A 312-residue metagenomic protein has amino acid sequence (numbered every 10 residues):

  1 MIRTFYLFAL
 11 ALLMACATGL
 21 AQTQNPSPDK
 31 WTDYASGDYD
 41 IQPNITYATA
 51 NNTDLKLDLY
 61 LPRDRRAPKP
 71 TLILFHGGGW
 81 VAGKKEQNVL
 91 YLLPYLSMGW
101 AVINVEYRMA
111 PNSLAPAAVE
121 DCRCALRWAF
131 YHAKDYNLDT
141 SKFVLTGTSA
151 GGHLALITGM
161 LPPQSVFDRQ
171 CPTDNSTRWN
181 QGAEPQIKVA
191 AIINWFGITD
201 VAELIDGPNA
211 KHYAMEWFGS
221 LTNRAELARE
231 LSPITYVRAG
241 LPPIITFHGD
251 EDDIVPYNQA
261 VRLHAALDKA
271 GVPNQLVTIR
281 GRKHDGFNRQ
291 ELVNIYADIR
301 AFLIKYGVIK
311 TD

Functional and structural regions predicted by a protein language model:
M1-F5: Positively charged n-region of N-terminal signal peptides that target proteins for export
L7-A17: Bacterial N-terminal signal peptides
Q22-D312: Alpha/beta-hydrolase superfamily serine-hydrolase fold, recognizing
